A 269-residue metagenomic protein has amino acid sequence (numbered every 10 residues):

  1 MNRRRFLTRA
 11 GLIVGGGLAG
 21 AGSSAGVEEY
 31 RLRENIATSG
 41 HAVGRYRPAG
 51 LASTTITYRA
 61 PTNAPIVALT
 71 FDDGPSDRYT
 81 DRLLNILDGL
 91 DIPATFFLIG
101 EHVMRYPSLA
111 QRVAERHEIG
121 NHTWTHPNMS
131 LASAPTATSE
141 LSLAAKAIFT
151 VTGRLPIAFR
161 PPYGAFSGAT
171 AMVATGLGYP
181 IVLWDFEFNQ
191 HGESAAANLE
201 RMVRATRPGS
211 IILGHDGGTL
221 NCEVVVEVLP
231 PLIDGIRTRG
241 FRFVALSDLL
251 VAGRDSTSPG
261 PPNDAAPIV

Functional and structural regions predicted by a protein language model:
N2-L69, S76-N85, G89, R105-A110 (+2 more regions): N-terminal pre-catalytic segment of deacetylase/amide-hydrolase enzymes
P65-V67, D77, D88-G218: Metal-dependent polysaccharide deacetylase catalytic core of the NodB/CE4 family, i.e., the active-site-bearing domain
T80-D81, T170-A171, E223-V224, D255: Short glycine-/acidic-enriched loop or helix-start segments at secondary-structure transitions that form or flank
R82, E140-L143, V228: Charged catalytic carboxylate motif
N128, L143-A145, I236, L246 (+1 more regions): Short, intrinsically disordered/low-complexity patches at protein termini and at juxtamembrane boundaries
E193-A197, E223-E227, S256-P259: Histidine/acidic-residue-rich catalytic or RNA/ligand-binding cores of hydrolases and nuclease-related proteins
R207-S247: Catalytic grooves of carbohydrate-active enzymes
